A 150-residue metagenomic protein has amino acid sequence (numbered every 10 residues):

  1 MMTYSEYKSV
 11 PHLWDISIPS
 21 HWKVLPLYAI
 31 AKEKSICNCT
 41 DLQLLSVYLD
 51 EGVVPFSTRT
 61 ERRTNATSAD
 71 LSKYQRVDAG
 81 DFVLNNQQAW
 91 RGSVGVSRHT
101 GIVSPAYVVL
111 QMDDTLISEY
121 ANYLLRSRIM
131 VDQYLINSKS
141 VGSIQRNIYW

Functional and structural regions predicted by a protein language model:
S5-C39: Non-catalytic DNA-recognition/assembly elements of restriction-modification systems
L13-S17, V108-D113: Short, well-ordered beta-strand elements within core beta-sheets of diverse protein domains
P26-C37, H99-T100, V109-W150: Basic, amphipathic alpha-helical recognition segments used for DNA target recognition
K32-S68: DNA target-recognition patches
K73-R76: Residue-level "contact hotspot" at macromolecular interaction interfaces
D78-D81: Structural motif
L84-N85: A generic structural signal for residues embedded in beta-strands
A89-G92: Short, charged beta-turn/beta-strand-edge "cap" motif at the junction between a beta-strand and an adjacent loop
